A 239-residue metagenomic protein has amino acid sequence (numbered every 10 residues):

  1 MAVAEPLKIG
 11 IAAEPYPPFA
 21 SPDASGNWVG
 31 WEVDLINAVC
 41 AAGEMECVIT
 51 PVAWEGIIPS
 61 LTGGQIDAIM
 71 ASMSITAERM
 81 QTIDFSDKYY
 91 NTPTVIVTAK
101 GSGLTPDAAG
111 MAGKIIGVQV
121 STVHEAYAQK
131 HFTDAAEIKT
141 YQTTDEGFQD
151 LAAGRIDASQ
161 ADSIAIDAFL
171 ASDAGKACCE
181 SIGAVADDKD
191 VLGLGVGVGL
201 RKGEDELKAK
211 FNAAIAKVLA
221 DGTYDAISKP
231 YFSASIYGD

Functional and structural regions predicted by a protein language model:
A4-S72, Q81, D221, P230 (+1 more regions): Extracytoplasmic small-molecule ligand-binding "clamshell" domains of the periplasmic binding protein/Venus flytrap
A13-E14, N91-T98, A171-N212, F232-D239: Periplasmic-binding protein-like
F19-A24, I36-M45, H124-Q142, F148 (+2 more regions): Ligand-binding cleft/hinge of the Venus flytrap
V33-A42, S102, G110, I115 (+2 more regions): Extended ligand-binding regions for polar small-molecule ligands
N37-A42, T50-P51, E55-D67, T82-D84 (+2 more regions): Short helices/loops that flank or line small-molecule/ion binding pockets
M45-V48, M73-S74, D87-T133: A conserved helix-loop-strand patch within extracytoplasmic ligand-binding domains of the periplasmic binding
E46, V123-K139, E180-S181, N212-D239: Ligand-binding clefts/hinges and TM-proximal coupling segments of bilobed small-molecule sensing domains
G56-P59, M73-Q81, Y127-K130, D157-L192: A ligand-binding cleft/hinge motif common to bilobed small-molecule-binding domains
